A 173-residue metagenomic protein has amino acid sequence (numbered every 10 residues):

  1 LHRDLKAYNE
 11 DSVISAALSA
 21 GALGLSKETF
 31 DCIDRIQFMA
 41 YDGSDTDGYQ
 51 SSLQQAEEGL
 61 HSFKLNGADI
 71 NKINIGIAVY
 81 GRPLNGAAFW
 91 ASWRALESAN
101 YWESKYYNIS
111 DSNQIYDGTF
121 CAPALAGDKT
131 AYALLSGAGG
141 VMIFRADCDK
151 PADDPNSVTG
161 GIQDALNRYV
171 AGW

Functional and structural regions predicted by a protein language model:
L1-S104: Substrate-binding surface in catalytic domains of secreted glycosidases
A16, M142-I143: Short beta-strand segments at enzyme active-site cores
N71-S136, A152-W173: Glycan-binding loop/region signatures in secreted carbohydrate-active enzymes
G139: Short acidic/polar active-site loop segments enriched in Thr and Asp
R145-A152: A short, acidic, flexible beta-alpha connecting loop/helix-capping segment that sits on the rim of active
